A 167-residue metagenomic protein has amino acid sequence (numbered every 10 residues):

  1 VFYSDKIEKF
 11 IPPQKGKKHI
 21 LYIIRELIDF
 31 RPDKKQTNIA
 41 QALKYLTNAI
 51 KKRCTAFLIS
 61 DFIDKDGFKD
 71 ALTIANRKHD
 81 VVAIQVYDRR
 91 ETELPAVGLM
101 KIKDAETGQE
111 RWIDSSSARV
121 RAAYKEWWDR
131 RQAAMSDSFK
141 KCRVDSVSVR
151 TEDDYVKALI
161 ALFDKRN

Functional and structural regions predicted by a protein language model:
V1, D61, F139: Short strand-loop-helix active-site module centered on a catalytic nucleophile
V1-K15, T55-L58: Von Willebrand factor
S4, S60, Q85-Y87: Short beta-strand/turn micro-motifs composed of small residues that flank or help shape donor/cofactor-binding pockets
F10-P12, L27, R111: Mobile active-site "lid"/loop adjacent to the S-adenosyl-L-methionine
P13-E26, D137, D164-K165: Short, electropositive alpha-helical surface patch
K18-F57, D66-F68, D88: Von Willebrand factor
Y45-K52, D64, D70-N167: Von Willebrand factor type A / integrin I
